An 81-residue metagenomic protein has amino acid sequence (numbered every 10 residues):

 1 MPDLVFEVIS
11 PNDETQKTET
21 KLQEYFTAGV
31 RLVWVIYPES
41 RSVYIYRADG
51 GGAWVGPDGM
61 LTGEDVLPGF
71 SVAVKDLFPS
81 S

Functional and structural regions predicted by a protein language model:
M1-A28, L32-S81: C-terminal interaction segment
